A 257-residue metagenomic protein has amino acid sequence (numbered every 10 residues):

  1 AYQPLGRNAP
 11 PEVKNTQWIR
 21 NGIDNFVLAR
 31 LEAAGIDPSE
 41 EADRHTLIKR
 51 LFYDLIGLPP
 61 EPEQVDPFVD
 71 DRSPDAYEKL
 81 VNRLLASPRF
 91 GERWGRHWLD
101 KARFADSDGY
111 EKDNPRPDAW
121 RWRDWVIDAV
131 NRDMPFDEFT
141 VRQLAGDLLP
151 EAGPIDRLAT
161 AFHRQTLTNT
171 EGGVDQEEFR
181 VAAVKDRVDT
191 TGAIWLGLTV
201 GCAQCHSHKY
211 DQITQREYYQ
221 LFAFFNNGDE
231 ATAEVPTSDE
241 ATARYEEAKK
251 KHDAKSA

Functional and structural regions predicted by a protein language model:
A1-E246: Short, structured secondary-structure elements that scaffold catalytic or ligand/cofactor-binding regions
A248-A257: Long, charged, low-complexity terminal extensions
